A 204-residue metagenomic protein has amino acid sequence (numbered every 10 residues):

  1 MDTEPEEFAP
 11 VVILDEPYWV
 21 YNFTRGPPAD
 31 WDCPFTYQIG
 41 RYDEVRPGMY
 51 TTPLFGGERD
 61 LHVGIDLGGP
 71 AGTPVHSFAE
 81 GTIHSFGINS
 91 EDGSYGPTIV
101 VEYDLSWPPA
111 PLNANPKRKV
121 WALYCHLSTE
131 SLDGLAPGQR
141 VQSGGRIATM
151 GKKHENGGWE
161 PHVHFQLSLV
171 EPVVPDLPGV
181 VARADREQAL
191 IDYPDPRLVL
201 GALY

Functional and structural regions predicted by a protein language model:
M1-P70, R186-Y204: Polar/charged, compositionally biased leader and regulatory segments
D2-E7, W107, N113, D133-E155 (+1 more regions): Acidic, glycine-rich catalytic/binding loops that coordinate metals and/or anionic ligands
G56-E91: Short, glycine/small-residue-enriched coil/turn segments at secondary-structure junctions
H62, H126, H162-H164: Histidine-centered active-site/metal-ligand motif
L67, G81, V101, G144 (+1 more regions): Terminal peptide-recognition signature
G69, F78, T129, L135-A136 (+1 more regions): Surface-exposed strand-loop junctions at beta-sheet edges and helix termini that form docking/interaction patches
G69, S85-G87, H126, K152 (+1 more regions): A residue-level detector for short acidic-glycine micro-motifs
S77-S131: Zn2+-dependent peptidoglycan hydrolase active-site motif and core
